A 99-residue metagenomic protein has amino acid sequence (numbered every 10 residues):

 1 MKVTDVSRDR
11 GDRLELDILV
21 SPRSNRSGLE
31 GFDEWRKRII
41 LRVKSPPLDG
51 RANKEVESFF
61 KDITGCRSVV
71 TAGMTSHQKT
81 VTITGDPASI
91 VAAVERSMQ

Functional and structural regions predicted by a protein language model:
M1-D49, N53-E57, D62, C66-T75 (+1 more regions): Contiguous, often N-terminal, cationic amphipathic patches that form binding interfaces
